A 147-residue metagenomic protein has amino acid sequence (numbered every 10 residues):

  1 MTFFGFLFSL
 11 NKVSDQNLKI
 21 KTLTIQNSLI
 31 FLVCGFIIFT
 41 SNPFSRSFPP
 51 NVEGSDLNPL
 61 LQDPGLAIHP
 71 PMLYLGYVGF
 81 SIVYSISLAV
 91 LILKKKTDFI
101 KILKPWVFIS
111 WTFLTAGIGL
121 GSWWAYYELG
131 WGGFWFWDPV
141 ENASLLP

Functional and structural regions predicted by a protein language model:
M1-P147: Polytopic transmembrane helical bundles with strong interfacial aromatic enrichment
